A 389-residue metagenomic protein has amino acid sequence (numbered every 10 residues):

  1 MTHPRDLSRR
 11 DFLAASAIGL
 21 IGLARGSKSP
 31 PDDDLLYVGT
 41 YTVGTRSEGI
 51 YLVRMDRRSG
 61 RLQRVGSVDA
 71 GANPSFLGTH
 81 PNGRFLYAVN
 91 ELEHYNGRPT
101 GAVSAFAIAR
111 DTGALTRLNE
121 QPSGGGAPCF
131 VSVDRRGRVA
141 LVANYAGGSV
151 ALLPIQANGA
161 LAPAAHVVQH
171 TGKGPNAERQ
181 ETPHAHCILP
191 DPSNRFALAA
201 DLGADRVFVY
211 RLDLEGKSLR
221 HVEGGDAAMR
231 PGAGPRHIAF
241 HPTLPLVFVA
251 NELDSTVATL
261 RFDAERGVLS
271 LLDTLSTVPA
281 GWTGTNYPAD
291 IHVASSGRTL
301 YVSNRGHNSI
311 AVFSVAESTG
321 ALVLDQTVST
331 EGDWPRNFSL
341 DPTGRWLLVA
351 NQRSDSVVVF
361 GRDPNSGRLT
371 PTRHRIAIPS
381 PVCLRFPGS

Functional and structural regions predicted by a protein language model:
T2-L20: N-terminal secretory signal peptides and thylakoid transit peptides that target proteins across membranes
T42-T45, L92-N96, G147-G148, A204-D205 (+3 more regions): Short glycine/acidic-enriched loop and turn motifs that connect beta-strands
R54-S59, A107-G113, P154-L161, R211-S218 (+3 more regions): Short loop/turn segments immediately following beta-strands, especially the blade-tip and inter-blade linker loops
Q63-V68, R117-Q121, G174-E178, E223-A228 (+3 more regions): A short beta-strand motif characteristic of beta-propeller blades
R64-V133: Blade-loop segments of beta-propeller domains
G71-P81, G124-R135, T171-N194, M229-L246 (+3 more regions): Beta-rich, blade/repeat-based domains predominating in secreted/periplasmic proteins but also intracellular
A114-H186: Asp-box/WD-like beta-propeller blade repeats and closely related beta-sheet repeat scaffolds
